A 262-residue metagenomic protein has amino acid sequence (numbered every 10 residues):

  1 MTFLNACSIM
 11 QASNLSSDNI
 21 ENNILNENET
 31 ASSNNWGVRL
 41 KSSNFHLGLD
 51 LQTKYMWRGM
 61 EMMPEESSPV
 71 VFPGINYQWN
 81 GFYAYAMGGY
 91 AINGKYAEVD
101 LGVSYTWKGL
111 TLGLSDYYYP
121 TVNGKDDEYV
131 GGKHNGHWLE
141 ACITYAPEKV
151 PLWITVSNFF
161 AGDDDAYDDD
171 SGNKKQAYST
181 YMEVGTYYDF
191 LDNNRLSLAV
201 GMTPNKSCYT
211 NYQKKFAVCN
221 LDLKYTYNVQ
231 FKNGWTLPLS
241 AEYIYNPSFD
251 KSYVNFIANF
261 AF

Functional and structural regions predicted by a protein language model:
M1-H46: Cleavable N-terminal export/targeting peptides
N14-S16, L223, Y227-V229, D250-F262: Outer-membrane beta-barrel "beta-signal"
N34-N44, E148-P151, Y188-S197, N228-L239: Short loop/turn motifs that connect adjacent beta-strands in outer-membrane beta-barrel proteins
K41-S43, S67-V71, Q78, K95-V99 (+6 more regions): Residues that define the transmembrane beta-barrel architecture of outer-membrane proteins
L49-Y55, G81-I92, L112-D127, L152-G162 (+2 more regions): Transmembrane beta-strand segments that form the barrel wall of outer-membrane beta-barrel proteins
T53, Y77-W79, Y105-W107, D116 (+7 more regions): Residue-level signature of outer-membrane beta-barrel architecture
Y55-V71, G88: Surface-exposed strand-loop-strand hairpins of Gram-negative outer-membrane beta-barrel proteins
V130-S207: Detector for outer-membrane/organellar transmembrane beta-barrel domains, recognizing the amphipathic beta-strand
